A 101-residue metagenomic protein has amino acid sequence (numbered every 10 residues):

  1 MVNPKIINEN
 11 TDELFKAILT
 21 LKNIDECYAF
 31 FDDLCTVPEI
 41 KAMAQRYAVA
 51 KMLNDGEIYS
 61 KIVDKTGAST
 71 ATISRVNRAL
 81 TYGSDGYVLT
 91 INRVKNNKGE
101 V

Functional and structural regions predicted by a protein language model:
M1-L21: General nucleic-acid-binding
N10-L14, F30, T72: A general alpha-helix detector
L21-D25, V37, G56: Residues at alpha-helix boundaries and the short loops/turns that link adjacent helices
E26-Q45: Short, Lys/Arg-enriched anionic-surface-contact patches
M43-E57: Short, amphipathic alpha-helical "recognition" segments used to contact nucleic acids or chromatin
K61-T66, I73: Short alpha-helical "recognition helix" segments of helix-turn-helix
T70-N96: C-terminal structural segments of small proteins and small subunits
N97-V101: Conserved catalytic core of the tyrosine transesterase superfamily
